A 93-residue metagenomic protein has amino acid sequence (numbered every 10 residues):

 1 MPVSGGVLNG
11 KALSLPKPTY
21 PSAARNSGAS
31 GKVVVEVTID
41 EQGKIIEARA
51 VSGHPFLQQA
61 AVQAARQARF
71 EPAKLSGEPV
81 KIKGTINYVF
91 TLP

Functional and structural regions predicted by a protein language model:
M1-S27, Q63-R66: Acidic, low-complexity proline/glycine/alanine-rich linker and hinge segments
A23-K32, D40, K44-S76: A short, well-structured alpha-helical segment
V33-V35, G84: A short, aliphatic-rich beta-strand micro-motif
A48, I82-G84: Short capping micro-motif at the N-terminus of alpha-helices
